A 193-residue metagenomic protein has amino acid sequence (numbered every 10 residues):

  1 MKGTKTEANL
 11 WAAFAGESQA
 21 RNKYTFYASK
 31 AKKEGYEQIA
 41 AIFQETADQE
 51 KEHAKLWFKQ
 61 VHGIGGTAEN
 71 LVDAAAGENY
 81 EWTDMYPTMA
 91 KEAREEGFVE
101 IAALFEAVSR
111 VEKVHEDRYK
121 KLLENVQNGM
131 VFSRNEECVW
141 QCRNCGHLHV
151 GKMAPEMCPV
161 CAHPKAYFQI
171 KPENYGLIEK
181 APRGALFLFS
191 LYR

Functional and structural regions predicted by a protein language model:
M1-I178: Non-heme di-metal
I178-Y192: Positively charged N-terminal leader segments that act as targeting/secretion signals
